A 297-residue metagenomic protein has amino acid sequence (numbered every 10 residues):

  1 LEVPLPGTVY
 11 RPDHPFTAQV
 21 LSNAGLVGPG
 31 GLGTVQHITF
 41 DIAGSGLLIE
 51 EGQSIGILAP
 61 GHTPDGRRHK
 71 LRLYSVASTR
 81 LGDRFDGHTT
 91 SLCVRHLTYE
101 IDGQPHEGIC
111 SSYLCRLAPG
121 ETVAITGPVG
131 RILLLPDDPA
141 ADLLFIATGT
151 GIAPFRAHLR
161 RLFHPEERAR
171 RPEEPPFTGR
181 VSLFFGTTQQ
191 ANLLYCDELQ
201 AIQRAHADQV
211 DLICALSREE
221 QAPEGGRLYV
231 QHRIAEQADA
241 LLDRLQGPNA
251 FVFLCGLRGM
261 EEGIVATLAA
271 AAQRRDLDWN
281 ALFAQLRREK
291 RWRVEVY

Functional and structural regions predicted by a protein language model:
V3-Q19, G31-G33, V123-A124, F163 (+2 more regions): Reductase modules of NAD(P)H-dependent flavoproteins
P15-T17, V35-H37, S54, T89-S91 (+1 more regions): Intrinsic-disorder/low-complexity, polar/charged segments enriched in Ser/Thr/Lys/Arg/Asp/Glu/Gln
V20-N23, V76: Conserved hydrophobic positions within beta-strands
V27-G28, R84: Exposed beta-strand/loop interface patches that mediate assembly or binding
F40-L144, R160-P165, A169, L216-S217 (+2 more regions): FAD-binding FR-type
G52, G151, L257: Short, conserved phosphate/pyrophosphate- and ester-handling motifs at nucleotide-, phospho-/glycolipid
L135, F155-A157, G263-A266: Short glycine-/acidic-enriched loop or helix-start segments at secondary-structure transitions that form or flank
L143-H164, M260: Active-site beta-strand/loop microenvironment that shapes enzyme catalytic pockets
